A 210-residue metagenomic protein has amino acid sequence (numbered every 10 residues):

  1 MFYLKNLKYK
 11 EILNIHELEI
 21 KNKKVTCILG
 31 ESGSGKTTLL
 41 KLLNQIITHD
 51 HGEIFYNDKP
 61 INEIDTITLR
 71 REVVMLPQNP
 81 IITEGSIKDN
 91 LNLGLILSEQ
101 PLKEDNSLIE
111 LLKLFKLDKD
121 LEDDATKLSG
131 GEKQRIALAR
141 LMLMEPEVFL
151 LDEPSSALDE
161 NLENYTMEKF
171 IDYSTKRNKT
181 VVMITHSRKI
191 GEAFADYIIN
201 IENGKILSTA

Functional and structural regions predicted by a protein language model:
N44: Helix-to-loop junction immediately C-terminal to a conserved catalytic motif
G52-I61, L69: Conserved ABC transporter NBD signature motif
P80-D89: Conserved catalytic motifs of ABC-family nucleotide-binding domains
K103-D120: Conserved ABC ATPase "signature" region
D124-L128, E132: Conserved ABC ATPase signature
F149-E153: Catalytic Walker B motif of ABC-type/P-loop ATPase nucleotide-binding domains
E160-L162: Helix N-cap at the start of a conserved alpha-helix in ABC-type nucleotide-binding domains
